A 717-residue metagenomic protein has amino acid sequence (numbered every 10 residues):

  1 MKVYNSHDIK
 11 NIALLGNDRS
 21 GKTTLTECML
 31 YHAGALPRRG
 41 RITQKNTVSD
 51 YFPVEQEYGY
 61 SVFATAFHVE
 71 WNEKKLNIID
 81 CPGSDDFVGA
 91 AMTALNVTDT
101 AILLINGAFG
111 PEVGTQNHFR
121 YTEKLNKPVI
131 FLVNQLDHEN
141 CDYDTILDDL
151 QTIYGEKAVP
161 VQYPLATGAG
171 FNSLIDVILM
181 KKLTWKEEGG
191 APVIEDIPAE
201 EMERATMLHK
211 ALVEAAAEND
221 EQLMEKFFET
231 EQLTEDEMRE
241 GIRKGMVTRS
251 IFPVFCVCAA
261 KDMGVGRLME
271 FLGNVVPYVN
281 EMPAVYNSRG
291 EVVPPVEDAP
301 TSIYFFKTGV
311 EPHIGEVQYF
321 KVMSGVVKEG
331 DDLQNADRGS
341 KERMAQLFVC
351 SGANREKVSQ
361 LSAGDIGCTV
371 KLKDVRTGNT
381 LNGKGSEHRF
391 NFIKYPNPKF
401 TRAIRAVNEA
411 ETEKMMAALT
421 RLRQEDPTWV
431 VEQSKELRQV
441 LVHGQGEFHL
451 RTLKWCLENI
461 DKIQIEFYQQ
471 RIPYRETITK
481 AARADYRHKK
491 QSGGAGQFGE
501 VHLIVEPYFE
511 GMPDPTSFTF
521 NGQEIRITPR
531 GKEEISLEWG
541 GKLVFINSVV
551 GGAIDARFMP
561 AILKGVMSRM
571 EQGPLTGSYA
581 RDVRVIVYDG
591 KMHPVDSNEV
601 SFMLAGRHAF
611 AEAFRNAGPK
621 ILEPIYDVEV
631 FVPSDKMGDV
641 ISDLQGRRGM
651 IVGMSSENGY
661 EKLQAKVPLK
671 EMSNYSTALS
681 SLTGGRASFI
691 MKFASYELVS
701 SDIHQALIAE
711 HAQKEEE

Functional and structural regions predicted by a protein language model:
M1-E717: Structural and coupling elements of P-loop NTPases
